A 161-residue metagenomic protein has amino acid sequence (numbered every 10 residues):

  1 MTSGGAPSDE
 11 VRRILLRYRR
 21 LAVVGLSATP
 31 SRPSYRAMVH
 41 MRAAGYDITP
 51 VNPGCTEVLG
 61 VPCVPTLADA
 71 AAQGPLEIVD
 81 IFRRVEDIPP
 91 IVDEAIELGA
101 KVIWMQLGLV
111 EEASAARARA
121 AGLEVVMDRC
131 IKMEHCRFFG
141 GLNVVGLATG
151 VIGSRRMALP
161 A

Functional and structural regions predicted by a protein language model:
M1-R17: Short N-terminal or domain-adjacent regulatory/targeting segments
T2-P7, E57-P89: Glycine-rich, highly charged phosphate/nucleotide-binding loops
A22-V24: Conserved beta-strand elements of the Class I
S27-R32, V39-L59: NAD(P)-binding Rossmann-fold cofactor-contacting core
Y46, L98-I103, A121-L123: A short helix->loop->beta-strand "cap" motif at the edges of active sites that frequently abuts
Q73-E112: Mid-chain, well-packed structural core segment of small domains
L107-M133: Rossmann-fold NAD(P)-binding glycine/threonine-rich loop
H135-A161: A charged, well-structured terminal subsegment
